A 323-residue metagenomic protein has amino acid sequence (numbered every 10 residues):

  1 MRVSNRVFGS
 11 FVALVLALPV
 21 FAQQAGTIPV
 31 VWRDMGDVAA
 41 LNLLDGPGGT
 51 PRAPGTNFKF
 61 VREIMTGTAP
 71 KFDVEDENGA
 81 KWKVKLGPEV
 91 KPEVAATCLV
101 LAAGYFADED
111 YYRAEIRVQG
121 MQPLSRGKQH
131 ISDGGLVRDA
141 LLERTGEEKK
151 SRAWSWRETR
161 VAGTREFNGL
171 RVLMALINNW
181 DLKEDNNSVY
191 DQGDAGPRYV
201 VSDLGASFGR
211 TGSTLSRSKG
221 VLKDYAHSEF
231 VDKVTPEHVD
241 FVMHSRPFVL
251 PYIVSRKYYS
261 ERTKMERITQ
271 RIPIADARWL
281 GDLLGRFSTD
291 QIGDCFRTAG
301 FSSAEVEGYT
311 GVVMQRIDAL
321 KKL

Functional and structural regions predicted by a protein language model:
M1-F11: Bacterial N-terminal signal peptides that target proteins for export
F11, V15-R62, D76, L284-L323: Regulatory N- and C-terminal appendages and interdomain linkers associated with kinase/kinase-like NTP transferase
D45-W156: Conserved ATP-binding subdomain of kinase catalytic cores across diverse folds
K71, E93, T97, L170-L173 (+3 more regions): Extracytoplasmic/secreted envelope proteins and their assembly/folding machinery, especially bacterial periplasmic
D76-N78, A103-G104, M174-W180, I317-K321: Sec/Tat-exported extracytoplasmic proteins
L86-E93, G163-G169, L176, W180 (+5 more regions): Solvent-exposed, acidic/flexible segments
V90-E93, K149-S228: Conserved kinase catalytic-core segment
D194-L323: C-terminal catalytic region of ATP-dependent kinase domains
